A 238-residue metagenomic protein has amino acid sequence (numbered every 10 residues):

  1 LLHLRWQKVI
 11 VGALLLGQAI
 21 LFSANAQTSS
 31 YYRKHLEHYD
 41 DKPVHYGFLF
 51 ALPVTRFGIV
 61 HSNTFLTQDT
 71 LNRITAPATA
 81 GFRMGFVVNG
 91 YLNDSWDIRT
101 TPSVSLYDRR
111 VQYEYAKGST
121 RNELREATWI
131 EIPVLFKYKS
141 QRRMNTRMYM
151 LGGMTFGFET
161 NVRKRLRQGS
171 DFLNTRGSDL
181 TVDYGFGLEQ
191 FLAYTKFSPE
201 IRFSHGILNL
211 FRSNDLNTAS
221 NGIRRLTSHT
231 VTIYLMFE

Functional and structural regions predicted by a protein language model:
N25-A78, E238: Short glycine/proline- and aromatic-enriched beta-strand/turn motifs that initiate or cap beta-hairpins
D41, N93, Q141-N145, F191-A193 (+1 more regions): Outer-membrane beta-barrel channels and translocator barrels
K42-V44, A78-F82, E126-I130, T146 (+2 more regions): Residues that define the transmembrane beta-barrel architecture of outer-membrane proteins
V44-F50, I98-P102, I130-I132, M148-M154 (+3 more regions): Transmembrane beta-strands of outer-membrane beta-barrel proteins
L52-R56, V104-D108, S140, M154-T160 (+3 more regions): Transmembrane beta-strands of outer-membrane beta-barrel pores
R56, S95-I98, M144, Y194-F197: Repeated loop/turn-to-beta-strand initiation elements of outer-membrane beta-barrel proteins
I59-F65, V111-G118, N161-G169, L210-N217: Outer-membrane beta-barrel translocator domains and adjoining extracellular loop/strand segments of Gram-negative
G177-D179, Y184-E238: Predominantly the C-terminal beta-signal and adjacent terminal strand-loop region of outer-membrane beta-barrel
